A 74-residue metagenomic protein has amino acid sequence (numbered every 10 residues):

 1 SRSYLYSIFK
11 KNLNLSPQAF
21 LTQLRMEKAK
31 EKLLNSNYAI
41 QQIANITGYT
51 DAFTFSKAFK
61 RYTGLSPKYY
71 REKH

Functional and structural regions predicted by a protein language model:
S1-R2, T50-D51: Short coil turns linking two alpha-helices in DNA-binding domains
L5, F9, T54-F55, F59: Short hydrophobic/aromatic patch on the recognition helix
S7, K30, Y62-L65: Intrinsically disordered, low-complexity segments enriched in polar/charged small residues
K10-T50, E72-H74: Terminal helix-turn-helix DNA-binding modules in bacterial transcription factors
L15-S16, K57-H74: …primarily DNA-binding HTH/wHTH and HhH modules…
